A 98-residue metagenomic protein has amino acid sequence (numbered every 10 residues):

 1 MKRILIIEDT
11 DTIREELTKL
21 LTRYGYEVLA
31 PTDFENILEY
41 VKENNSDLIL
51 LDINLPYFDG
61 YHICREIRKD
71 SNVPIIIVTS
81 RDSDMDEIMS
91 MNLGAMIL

Functional and structural regions predicted by a protein language model:
M1-L98: N-terminal/domain-start alpha-helical segments
